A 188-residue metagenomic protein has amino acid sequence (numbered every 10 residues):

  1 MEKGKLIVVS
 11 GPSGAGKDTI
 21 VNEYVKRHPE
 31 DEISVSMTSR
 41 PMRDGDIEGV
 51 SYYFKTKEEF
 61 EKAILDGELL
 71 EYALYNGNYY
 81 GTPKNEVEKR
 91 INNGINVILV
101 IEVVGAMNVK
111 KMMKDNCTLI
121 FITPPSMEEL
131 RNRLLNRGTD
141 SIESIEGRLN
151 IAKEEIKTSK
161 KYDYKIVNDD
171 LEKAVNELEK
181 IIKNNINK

Functional and structural regions predicted by a protein language model:
L6-V8: Short hydrophobic/aromatic beta-strand immediately N-terminal to the Walker A/P-loop
S10-P12: P-loop (Walker A) phosphate-binding loop of NTP-binding proteins
A15: ATP-binding Walker
D18: Walker A/P-loop
V25-S34: Post-Walker A helix-loop "phosphate-sensing" segment adjacent to the P-loop in P-loop NTPases
S36-V97, V104-M107: ATP-dependent small-molecule kinase phosphotransfer cores that center on conserved nucleotide phosphate-binding segments
R40-D44, I91-N96, V100-V103, M107-K160: A glycine- and Lys/Arg-enriched "phosphate-lid" helix/loop adjacent to the NTP-binding pocket of small-molecule kinases
N132, N136-D140, E154-K188: NTP-dependent small-molecule kinase module
